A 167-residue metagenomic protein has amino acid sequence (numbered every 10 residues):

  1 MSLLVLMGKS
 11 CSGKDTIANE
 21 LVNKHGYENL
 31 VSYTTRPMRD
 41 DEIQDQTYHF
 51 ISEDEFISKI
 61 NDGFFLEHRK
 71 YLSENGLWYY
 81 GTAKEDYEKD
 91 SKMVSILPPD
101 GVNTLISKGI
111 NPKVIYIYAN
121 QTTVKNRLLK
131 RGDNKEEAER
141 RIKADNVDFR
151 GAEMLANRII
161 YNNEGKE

Functional and structural regions predicted by a protein language model:
L6: Hydrophobic anchor at the beta1->P-loop junction of P-loop NTPases
K9: P-loop (Walker A) phosphate-binding loop of NTP-binding proteins
S12: ATP-binding Walker
D15: Walker A/P-loop
N23-V31: Post-Walker A helix-loop "phosphate-sensing" segment adjacent to the P-loop in P-loop NTPases
T34-M93, L97: ATP-dependent small-molecule kinase phosphotransfer cores that center on conserved nucleotide phosphate-binding segments
M93-P98, K108-R131: Conserved phosphate-donor/acceptor-positioning beta-strand/loop module used by diverse small-molecule
L129, D133-E167: Small-molecule kinase domains that catalyze NTP-dependent phosphoryl transfer to phosphate-bearing small molecules
